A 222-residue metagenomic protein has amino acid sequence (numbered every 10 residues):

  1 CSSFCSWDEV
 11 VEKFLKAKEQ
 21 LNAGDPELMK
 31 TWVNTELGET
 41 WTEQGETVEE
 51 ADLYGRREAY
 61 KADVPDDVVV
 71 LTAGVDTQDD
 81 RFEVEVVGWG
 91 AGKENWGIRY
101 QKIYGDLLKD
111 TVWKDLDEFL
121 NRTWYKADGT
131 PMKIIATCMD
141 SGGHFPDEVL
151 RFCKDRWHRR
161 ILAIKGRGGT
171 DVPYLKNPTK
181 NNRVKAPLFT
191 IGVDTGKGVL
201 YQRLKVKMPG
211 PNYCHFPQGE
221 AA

Functional and structural regions predicted by a protein language model:
C1-V68, G143, V184-L188, T195 (+2 more regions): Non-catalytic, compositionally simple segments
W7, F82-E85, D147-E148: Short helix/loop capping segments that flank catalytic or ligand/cofactor-binding pockets
L15-K18, G55, A91-E94, D155-R159 (+1 more regions): Short, low-complexity, polar/charged sequence segments that are solvent-exposed and flexible
K30-G38, D80, K114, E118-N121 (+2 more regions): A broad, structural surface signal
E36, H144-A222: C-terminal nuclease/phosphodiesterase catalytic domains that cleave nucleic-acid phosphodiester bonds
T42-V69, D79-A136: Nucleic-acid-processing active sites and adjacent nucleic-acid-binding tracks, predominantly divalent metal-dependent
T72-V75: Short hydrophobic beta-strand that contains or immediately precedes a catalytic carboxylate
T77-D80, V87-W89, T137-H144, I164-G168: An acidic- and aromatic-residue-enriched active-site/binding cleft used to recognize and process polar
